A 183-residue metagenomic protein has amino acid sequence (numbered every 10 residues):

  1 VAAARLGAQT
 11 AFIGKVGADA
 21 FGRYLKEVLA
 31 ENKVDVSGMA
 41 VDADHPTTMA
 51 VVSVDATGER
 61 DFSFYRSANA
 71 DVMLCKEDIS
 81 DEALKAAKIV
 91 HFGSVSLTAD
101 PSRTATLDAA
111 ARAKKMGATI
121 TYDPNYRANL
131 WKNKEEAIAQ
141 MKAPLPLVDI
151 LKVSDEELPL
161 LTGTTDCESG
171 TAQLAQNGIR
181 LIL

Functional and structural regions predicted by a protein language model:
V1-Q9: Active-site alpha-helical elements of protease catalytic centers
A4, A30, A111-K115, L145: Anion (oxyanion) recognition and catalysis
Q9-S94: Conserved N-terminal subdomain of the carbohydrate kinase-like
S67, V95, N125-N129, E156: Active-site beta-loop-alpha junctions enriched in small/polar residues
M116, L130-L183: Conserved phosphate/ATP/ADP-binding segment of small-molecule kinases
G117-P124: Short beta-strand/loop segments at the ligand-binding rim of alpha/beta enzyme cores
